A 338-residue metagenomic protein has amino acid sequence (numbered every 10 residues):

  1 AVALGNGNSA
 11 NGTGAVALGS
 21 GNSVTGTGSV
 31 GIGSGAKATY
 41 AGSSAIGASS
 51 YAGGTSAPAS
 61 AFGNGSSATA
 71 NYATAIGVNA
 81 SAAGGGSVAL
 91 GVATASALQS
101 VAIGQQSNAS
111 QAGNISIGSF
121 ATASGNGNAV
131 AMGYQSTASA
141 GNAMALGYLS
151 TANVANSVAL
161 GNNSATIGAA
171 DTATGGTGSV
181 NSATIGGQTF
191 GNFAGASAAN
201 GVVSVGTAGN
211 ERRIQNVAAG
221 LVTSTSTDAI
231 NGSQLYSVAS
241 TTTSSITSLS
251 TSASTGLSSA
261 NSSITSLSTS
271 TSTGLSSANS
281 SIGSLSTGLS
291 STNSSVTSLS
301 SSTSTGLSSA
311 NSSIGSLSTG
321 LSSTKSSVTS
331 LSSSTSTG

Functional and structural regions predicted by a protein language model:
A1-G338: Glycine- and small/polar-enriched repetitive beta-structure motifs of secreted/surface proteins
